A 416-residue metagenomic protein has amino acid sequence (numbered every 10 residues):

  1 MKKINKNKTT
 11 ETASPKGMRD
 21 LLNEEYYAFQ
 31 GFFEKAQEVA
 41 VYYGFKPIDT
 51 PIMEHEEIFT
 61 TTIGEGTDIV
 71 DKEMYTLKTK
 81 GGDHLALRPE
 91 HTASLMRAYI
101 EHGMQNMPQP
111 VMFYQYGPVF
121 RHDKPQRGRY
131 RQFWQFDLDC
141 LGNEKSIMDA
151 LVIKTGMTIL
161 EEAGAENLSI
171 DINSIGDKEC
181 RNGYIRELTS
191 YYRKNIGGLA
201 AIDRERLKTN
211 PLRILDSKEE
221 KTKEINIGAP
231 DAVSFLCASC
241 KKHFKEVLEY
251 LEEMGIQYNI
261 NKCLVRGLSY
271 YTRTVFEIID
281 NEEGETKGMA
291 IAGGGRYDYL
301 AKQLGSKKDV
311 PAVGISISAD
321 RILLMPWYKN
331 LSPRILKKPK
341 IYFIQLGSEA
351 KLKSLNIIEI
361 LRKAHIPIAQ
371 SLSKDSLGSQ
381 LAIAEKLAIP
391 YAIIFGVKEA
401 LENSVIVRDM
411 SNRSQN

Functional and structural regions predicted by a protein language model:
M1-N416: TRNA-recognition modules of translation machinery and tRNA-sensing kinases, especially anticodon-binding
